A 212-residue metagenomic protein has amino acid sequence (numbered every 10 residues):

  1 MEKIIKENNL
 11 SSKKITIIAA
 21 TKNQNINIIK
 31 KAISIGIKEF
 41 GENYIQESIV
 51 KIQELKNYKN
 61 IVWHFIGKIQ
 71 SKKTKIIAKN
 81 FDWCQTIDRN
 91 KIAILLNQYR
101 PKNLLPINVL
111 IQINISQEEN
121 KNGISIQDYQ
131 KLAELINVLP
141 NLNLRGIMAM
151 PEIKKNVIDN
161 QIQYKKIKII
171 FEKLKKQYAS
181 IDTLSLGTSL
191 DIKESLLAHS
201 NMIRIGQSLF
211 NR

Functional and structural regions predicted by a protein language model:
M1-L190, L196-A198: Conserved alpha/beta-domain cores
S200-R212: Gly/Pro- and small hydrophobic-enriched strand-loop and loop-to-helix capping segments that sit at the rims
